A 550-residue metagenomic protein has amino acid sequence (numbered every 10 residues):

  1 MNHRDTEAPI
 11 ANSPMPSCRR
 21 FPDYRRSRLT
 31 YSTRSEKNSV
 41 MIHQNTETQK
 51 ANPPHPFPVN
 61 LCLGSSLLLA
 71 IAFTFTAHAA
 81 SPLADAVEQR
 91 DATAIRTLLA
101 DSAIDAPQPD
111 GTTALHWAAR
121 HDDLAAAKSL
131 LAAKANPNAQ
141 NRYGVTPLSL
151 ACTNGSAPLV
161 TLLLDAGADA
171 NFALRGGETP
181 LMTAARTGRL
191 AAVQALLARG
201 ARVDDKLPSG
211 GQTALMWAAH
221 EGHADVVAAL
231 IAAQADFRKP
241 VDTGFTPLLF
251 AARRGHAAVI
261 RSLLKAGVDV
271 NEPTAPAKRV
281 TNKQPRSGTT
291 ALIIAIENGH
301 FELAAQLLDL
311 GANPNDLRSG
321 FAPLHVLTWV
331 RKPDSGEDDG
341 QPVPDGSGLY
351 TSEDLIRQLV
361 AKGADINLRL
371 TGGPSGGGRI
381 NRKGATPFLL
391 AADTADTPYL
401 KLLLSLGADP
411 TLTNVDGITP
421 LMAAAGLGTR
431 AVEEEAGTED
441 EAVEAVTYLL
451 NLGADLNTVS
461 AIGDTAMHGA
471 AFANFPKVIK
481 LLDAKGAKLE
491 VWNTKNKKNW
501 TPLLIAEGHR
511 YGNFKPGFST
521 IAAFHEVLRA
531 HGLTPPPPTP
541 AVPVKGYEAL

Functional and structural regions predicted by a protein language model:
R4-E7, S39, Q44-Q49, G64: Arg/Gly-rich low-complexity intrinsically disordered repeat tracts
C62-T74: Bacterial N-terminal signal peptides
H78-D85, A266, K283, L310 (+10 more regions): Ankyrin-repeat-protein effector appendages
A79-W117, H121, A126: N-terminal segments that cap or nucleate solenoid repeat domains
A80-D85, P107-A114, Q140-T146, A173-T179 (+10 more regions): Ankyrin-repeat boundary/"N-cap" motif
D85-Q89, W117-D123, L150-S156, T183-R189 (+10 more regions): Ankyrin repeat A-helix N-terminal signature
A94, A125-A126, P158-L159, A191-A192 (+9 more regions): Conserved ankyrin/ankyrin-like repeat signature
L99-A103, K128-N136, T161-D169, Q194-R202 (+8 more regions): Ankyrin repeat domain, specifically the short helix-to-loop turn at the C-terminus of the second helix of each repeat
